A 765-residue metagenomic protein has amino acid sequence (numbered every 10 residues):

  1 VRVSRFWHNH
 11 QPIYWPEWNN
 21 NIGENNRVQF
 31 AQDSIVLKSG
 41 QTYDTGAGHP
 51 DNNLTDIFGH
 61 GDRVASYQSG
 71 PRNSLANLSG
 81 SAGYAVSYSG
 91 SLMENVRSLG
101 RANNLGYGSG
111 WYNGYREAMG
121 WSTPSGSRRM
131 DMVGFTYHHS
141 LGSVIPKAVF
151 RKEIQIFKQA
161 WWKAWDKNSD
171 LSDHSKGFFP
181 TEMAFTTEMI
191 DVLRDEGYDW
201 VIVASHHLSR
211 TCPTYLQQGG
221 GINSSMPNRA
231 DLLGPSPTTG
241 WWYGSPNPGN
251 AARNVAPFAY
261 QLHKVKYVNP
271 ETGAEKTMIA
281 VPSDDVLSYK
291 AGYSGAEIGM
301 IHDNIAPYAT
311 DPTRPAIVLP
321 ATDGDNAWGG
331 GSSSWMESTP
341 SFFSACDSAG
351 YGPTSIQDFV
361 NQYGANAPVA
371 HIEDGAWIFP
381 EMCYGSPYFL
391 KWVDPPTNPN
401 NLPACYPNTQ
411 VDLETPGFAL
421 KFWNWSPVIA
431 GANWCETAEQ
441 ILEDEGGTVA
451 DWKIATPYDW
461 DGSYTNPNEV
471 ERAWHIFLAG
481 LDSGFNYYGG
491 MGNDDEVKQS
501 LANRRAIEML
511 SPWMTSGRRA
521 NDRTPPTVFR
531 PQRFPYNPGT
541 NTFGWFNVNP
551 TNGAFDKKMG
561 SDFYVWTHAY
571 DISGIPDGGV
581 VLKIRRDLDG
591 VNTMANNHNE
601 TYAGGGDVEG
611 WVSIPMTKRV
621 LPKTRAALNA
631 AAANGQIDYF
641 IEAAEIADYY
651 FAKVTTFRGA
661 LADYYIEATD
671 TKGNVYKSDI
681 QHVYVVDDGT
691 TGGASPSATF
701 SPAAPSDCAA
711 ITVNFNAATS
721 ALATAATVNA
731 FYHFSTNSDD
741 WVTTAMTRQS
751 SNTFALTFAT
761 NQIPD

Functional and structural regions predicted by a protein language model:
V1-Y84, G90, N95-G100, G110-G120 (+7 more regions): N-terminal regions that are enriched for targeting/export leaders and immediately downstream pro/stem segments
I13, W18-N20, S125-S127, W423 (+1 more regions): Histidine-centered catalytic/metal-binding microenvironments
Q41-D62, L105, T136-R151, D173-E182 (+3 more regions): The substrate-binding groove and active-site-proximal loops of carbohydrate-active enzymes, especially glycoside
S89-T181, E275-G292, P315-L319, Q357: Metal-dependent polysaccharide deacetylase catalytic core of the NodB/CE4 family, i.e., the active-site-bearing domain
N104-S125, M130-D131, Q159, R194-K264: Acidic, His- and aromatic-enriched active-site or binding-groove loops in soluble protein domains that engage sugars
S140-D166, P270-P312, G331, W335 (+6 more regions): Alpha-helical scaffold elements lining the catalytic groove of polysaccharide deacetylases
S205, C212-T214, Y267, Y293-Y406 (+2 more regions): C-terminal domain-boundary segment and adjacent tail
T515-D765: Glycan-association/targeting regions that enable binding to alpha-glucans and other polysaccharides
